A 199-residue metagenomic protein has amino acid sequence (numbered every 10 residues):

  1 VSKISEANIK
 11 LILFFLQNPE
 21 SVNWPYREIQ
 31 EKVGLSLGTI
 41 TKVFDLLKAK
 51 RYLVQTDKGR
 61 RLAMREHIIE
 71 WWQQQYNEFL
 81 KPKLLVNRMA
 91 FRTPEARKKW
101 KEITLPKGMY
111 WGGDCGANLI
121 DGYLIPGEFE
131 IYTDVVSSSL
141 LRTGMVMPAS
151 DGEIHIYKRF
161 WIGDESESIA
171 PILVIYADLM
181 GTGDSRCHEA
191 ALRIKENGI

Functional and structural regions predicted by a protein language model:
K3-N8, N23-P25, K58-E78: Short, cationic-aromatic polyanion-contact patches
N8-L16: Hydrophobic residues on short alpha-helical segments
L16-S21, S166: Short helix-capping/hinge SLiMs at alpha-helix to coil transitions
Q17, K32, V43-A49: Membrane-embedded hairpin module used as a gating/binding unit in multi-pass transport and secretion proteins
E20-K32: Short acidic, hydrophobic short linear motifs in intrinsically disordered regions
P25, S36-T39, V43: Short coil turns linking two alpha-helices in DNA-binding domains
K48-K58: A short, conserved structural fragment
N77-I199: Long, low-complexity, charge-rich intrinsically disordered regions
